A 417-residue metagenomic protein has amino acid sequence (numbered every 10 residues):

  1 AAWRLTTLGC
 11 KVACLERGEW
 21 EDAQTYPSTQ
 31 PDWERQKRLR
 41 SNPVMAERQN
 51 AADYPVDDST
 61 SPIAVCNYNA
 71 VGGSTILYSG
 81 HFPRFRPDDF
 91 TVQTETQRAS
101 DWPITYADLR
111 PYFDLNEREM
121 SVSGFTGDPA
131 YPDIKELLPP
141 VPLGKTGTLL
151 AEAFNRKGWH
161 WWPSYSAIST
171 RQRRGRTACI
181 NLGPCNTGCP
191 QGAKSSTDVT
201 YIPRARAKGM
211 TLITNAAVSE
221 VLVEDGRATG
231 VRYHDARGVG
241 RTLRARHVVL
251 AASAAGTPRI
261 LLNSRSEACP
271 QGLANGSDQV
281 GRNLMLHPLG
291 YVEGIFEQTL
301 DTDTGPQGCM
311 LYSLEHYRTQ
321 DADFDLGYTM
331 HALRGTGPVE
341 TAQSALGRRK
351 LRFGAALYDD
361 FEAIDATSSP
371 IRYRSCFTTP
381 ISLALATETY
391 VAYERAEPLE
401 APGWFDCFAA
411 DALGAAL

Functional and structural regions predicted by a protein language model:
A1-L8, C14-W20, P103-D114, R118: N-terminal amphipathic, basic-rich helices that act as targeting or association modules
R4-T7, K11-C14, G18-D32, Q191 (+4 more regions): Glycine-rich loop(s) and the adjacent beta-strand/alpha-helix scaffold that form part
A23-P27, S74, S79-G80, D89 (+3 more regions): Short, solvent-exposed loop/turn and secondary-structure capping segments
W33-P129, E297, I364, C376-T378 (+2 more regions): Redox-cofactor-proximal catalytic regions of oxidoreductases
R38-R40, D53-V56, H81, Q93-V218: Conserved redox-cofactor binding core of oxidoreductases
D53-C66, S74, Y78, W102-P103 (+1 more regions): FAD cofactor-binding and catalytic pocket of flavoenzymes
R174-R176, V223-T229: A short, glycine/Asx- and small/polar-enriched loop/turn that sits immediately N-terminal to a beta-strand
L222-G226, D235, R372: Short acidic-glycine loop/turn motifs at beta-strand connectors
